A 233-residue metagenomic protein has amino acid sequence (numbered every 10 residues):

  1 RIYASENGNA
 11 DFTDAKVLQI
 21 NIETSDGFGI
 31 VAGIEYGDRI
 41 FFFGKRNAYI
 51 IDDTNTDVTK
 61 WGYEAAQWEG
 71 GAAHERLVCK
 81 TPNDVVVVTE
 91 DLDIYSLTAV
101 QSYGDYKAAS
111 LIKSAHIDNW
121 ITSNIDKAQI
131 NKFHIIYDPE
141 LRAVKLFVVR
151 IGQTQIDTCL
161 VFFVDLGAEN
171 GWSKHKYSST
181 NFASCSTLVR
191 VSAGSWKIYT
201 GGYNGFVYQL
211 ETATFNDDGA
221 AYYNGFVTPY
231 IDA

Functional and structural regions predicted by a protein language model:
R1-D14, D53: Blade/loop signatures of beta-propeller domains
A10-D11, V17-I20, Q129: A structural signal for the main folded, soluble domain(s) of proteins
K16, G44-R46, D52, T89-E90 (+1 more regions): Glycine-rich, histidine-containing beta strand-loop boundary motifs that form or position
K16-T24, G62-Q67, S173-K176: A short beta-strand motif characteristic of beta-propeller blades
G27-V31: Beta-strand-rich domains and repeat architectures in extracellular enzymes and scaffolds, especially beta-propellers
G33, R39: Aromatic- and glycine-enriched pocket-lining scaffold segments that form the walls of small-molecule binding clefts
D38, W68-V85, T89-A233: Beta-sheet repeat architectures centered on beta-propellers
F41-A66: Surface-exposed extracellular loop regions of Gram-negative outer-membrane beta-barrel proteins
